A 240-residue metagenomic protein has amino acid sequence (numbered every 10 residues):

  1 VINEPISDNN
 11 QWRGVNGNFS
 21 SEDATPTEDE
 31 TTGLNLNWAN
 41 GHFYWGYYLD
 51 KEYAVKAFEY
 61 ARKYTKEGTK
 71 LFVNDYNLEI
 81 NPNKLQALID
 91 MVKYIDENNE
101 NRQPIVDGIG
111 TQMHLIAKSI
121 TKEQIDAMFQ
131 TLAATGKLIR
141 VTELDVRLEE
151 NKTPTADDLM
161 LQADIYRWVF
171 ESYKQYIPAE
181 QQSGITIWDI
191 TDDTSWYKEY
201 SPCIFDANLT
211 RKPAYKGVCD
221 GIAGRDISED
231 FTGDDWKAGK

Functional and structural regions predicted by a protein language model:
I2-E4, K63-Y76, L88-K122, D126-E150: Aromatic- and acid-rich polysaccharide-binding/catalytic face of secreted or lumenal carbohydrate-active enzymes
E4-Y47, Y60, I120-R140, L144-K240: Aromatic-rich peripheral "rim/lid" segments of glycoside hydrolase catalytic domains that contact and position glycan
N37-Y53, I80-A87: Short, contiguous, pocket-lining structural segments that sit at or immediately flank catalytic/ligand-binding sites
D50-K56, A61, G68, F72-N77 (+1 more regions): Loop-centered beta-sheet repeat module
D50-K56, L85-Y94, I125, Q162-W168: Well-ordered, non-membrane alpha-helical segments in soluble/globular domains
E79-D96, K198-N208: Short, electropositive alpha-helical surface patch
